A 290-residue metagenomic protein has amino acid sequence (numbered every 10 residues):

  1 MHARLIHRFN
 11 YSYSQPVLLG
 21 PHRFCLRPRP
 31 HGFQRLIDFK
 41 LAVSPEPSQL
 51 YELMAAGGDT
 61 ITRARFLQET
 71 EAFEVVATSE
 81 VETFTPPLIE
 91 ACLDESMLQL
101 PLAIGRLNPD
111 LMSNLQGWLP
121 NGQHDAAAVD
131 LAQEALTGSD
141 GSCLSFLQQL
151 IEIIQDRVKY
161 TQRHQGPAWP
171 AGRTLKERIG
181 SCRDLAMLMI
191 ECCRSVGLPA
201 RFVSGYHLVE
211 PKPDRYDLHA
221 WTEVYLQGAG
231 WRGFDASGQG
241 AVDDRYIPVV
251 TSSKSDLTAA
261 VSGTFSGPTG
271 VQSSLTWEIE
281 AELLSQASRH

Functional and structural regions predicted by a protein language model:
M1, H7, H22, F39 (+5 more regions): Structural beta-strand/beta-sheet cores of well-ordered domains, especially the beta-sheet scaffolds that support
M1-D130, E134, D140-G141: Linear, non-domain "peripheral" regions
H22, H31, E71, G105-L107 (+5 more regions): Short capping/connector residues at structural and topological boundaries
C25-Q34, K40-L41, G238-A259, G263-L275 (+1 more regions): Glycine-rich, small/acidic residue-mixed loop/short-helix segments
E69-V81, L275-L283, S288: Short Pro-Gly-centered flexible turn/kink motifs
Q99-G180, L188, S255, S266-A287: Secondary-structure boundary elements
E152, D184-T269: Hydrophobic/aromatic-rich core segments of domains that either
